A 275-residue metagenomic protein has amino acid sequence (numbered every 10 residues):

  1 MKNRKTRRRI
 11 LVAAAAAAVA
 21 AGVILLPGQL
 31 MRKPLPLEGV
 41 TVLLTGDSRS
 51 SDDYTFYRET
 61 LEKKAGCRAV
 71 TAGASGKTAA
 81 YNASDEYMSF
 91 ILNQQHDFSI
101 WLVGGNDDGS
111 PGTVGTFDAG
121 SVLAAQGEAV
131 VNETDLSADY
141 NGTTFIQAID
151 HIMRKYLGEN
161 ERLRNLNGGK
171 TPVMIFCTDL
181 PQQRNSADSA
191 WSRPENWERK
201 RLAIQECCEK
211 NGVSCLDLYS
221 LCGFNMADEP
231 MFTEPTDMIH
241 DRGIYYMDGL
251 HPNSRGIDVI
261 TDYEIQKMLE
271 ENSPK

Functional and structural regions predicted by a protein language model:
M1-T55, E62-R68, Q94, E271-K275: N-terminal secretory targeting modules
E38-T45, R49-Q147: Conserved SGNH/GDSL esterase-like catalytic core that processes O-acyl groups on lipids and polysaccharides
I100-N106, T178-L180, S220: Short loop/turn segments at strand-loop or loop-helix junctions that form parts of catalytic or ligand-binding pockets
S110-T143, G168-T171, L180-R199, G223-N225: Serine-dependent acyl-ester chemistry module
I146-N160, R201: Generic structural signal for well-ordered alpha-helices, preferentially at hydrophobic/aromatic core positions
L157-V173: A short helix->loop->beta-strand "cap" motif at the edges of active sites that frequently abuts
L180-K275: Catalytic His-Asp segment of secreted/periplasmic serine-dependent ester chemistry enzymes
